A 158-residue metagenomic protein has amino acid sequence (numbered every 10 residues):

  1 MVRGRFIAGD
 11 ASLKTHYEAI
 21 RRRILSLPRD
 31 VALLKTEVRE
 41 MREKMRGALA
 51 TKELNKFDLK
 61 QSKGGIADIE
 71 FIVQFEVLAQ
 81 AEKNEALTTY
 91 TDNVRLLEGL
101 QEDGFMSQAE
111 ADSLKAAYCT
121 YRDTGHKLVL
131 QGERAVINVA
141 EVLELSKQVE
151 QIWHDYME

Functional and structural regions predicted by a protein language model:
M1-E158: A nucleotide- and high-energy phosphate-metabolite-utilizing enzyme signature
